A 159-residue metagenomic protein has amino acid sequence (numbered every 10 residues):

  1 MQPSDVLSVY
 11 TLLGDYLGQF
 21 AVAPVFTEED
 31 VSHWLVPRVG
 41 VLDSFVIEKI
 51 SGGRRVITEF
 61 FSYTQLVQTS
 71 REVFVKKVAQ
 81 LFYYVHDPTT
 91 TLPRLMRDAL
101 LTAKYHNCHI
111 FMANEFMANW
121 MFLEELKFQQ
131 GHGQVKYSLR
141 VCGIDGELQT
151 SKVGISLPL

Functional and structural regions predicted by a protein language model:
M1-E29, K77-Q80, K152-P158: Short amphipathic alpha-helix that is part of the acyltransferase structural core
V6, G52-G53: Short strand-connecting beta-turns/loops that link adjacent beta-strands
V6, R38-I47: Beta-propeller domains
Y10, G14, S32, R97-L100 (+1 more regions): Amphipathic alpha-helical interaction motifs in eukaryotic regulatory proteins
A23-L42: Active-site rim helix/loop that mediates acceptor-substrate recognition in acyltransferases
D43, K49-S51, I57-L159: Active-site/acyl-donor-binding loops of N-acyltransferases
